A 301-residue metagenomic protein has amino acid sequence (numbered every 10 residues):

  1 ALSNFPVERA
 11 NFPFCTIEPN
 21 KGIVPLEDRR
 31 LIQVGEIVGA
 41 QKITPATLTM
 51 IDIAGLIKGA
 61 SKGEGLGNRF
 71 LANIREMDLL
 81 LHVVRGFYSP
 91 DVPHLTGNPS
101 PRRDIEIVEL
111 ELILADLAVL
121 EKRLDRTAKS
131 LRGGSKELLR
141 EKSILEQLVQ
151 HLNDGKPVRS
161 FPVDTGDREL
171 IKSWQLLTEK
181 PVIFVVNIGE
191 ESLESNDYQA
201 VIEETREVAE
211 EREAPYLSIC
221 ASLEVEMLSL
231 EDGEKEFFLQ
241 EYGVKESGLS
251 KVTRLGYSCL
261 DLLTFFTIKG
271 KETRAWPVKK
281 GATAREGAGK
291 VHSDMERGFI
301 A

Functional and structural regions predicted by a protein language model:
A1, Q33, I107, V119 (+4 more regions): Alpha-helical scaffold segments in soluble metabolic enzymes
A1-P93, P101-R102, E109-E111, L120-S130: Conserved G1/Walker A P-loop phosphate-binding module
R9, L95, V158-F161: Short clusters of hydrophobic/aromatic residues that line enzyme substrate/ligand-binding pockets
I57-A60, Y88-L95, S192-N196, V225-S229: Switch/connector loops and helix/strand junctions flanking conserved nucleotide-binding motifs in nucleotide-processing
E64, N98-R102, Q199, E203: Short, conserved loop/turn and helix-capping segments at secondary-structure boundaries that abut family-defining
G67, N98, I105, L110 (+3 more regions): Amphipathic alpha-helical coiled-coil segments with heptad-repeat character
T96-L112, L148, P157: Buried, small/hydrophobic-residue-enriched core segments of structured protein domains
R126-A301: C-terminal-of-GTPase-core extension/linker across diverse P-loop GTPases
